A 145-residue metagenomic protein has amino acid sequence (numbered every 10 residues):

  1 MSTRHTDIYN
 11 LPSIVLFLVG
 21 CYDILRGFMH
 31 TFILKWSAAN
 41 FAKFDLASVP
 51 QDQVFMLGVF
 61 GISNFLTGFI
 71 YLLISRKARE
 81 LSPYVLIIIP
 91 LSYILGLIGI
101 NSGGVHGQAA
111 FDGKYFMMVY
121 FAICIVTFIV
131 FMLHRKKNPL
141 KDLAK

Functional and structural regions predicted by a protein language model:
M1-R26: Cytosolic juxtamembrane helix and N-cap/initiation of the first transmembrane helix
C21-F55: Hydrophobic transmembrane helix segments
F41-F44, H106-V119: Non-cytosolic membrane-interface motifs at loop->transmembrane helix junctions
S48-L72: Core segments of alpha-helical transmembrane spans in multipass integral membrane proteins
G68-Y84: Juxtamembrane helix-break-helix junctions at the cytosolic face of small multi-pass alpha-helical membrane proteins
Y84-N101: Hydrophobic alpha-helical membrane segments
A122-D142: Membrane-water interface at the C-terminal end of transmembrane alpha helices
